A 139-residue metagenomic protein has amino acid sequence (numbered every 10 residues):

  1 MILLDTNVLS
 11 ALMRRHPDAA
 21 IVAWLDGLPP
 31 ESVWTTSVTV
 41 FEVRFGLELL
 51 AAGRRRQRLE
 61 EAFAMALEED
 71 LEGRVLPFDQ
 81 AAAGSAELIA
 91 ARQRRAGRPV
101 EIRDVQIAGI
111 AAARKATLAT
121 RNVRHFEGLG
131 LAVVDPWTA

Functional and structural regions predicted by a protein language model:
M1-T35, T39, E48-A66: Short, well-structured N-terminal submotif of metal-dependent ribonuclease cores
N7, A20, R44, G84 (+2 more regions): Active-site phosphate/pyrophosphate-handling residues
L9, V40-V43, A83, F126: A generic structural signal for short hydrophobic patches within well-formed alpha-helices
A11-L12, W24, G46, S85-I89 (+2 more regions): Residues that scaffold the ATP/ADP-binding catalytic core of kinase and kinase-like folds
S37, D79, W137: Residues at the C-termini of beta-strands that transition into short coil/loop
F45-A51, E69-L118: Active-site neighborhoods of divalent-metal-dependent phosphate/nucleic-acid chemistry enzymes
A108-A139: Acidic, PIN/NYN-like endoribonuclease modules and their adjacent C-terminal/linker elements
